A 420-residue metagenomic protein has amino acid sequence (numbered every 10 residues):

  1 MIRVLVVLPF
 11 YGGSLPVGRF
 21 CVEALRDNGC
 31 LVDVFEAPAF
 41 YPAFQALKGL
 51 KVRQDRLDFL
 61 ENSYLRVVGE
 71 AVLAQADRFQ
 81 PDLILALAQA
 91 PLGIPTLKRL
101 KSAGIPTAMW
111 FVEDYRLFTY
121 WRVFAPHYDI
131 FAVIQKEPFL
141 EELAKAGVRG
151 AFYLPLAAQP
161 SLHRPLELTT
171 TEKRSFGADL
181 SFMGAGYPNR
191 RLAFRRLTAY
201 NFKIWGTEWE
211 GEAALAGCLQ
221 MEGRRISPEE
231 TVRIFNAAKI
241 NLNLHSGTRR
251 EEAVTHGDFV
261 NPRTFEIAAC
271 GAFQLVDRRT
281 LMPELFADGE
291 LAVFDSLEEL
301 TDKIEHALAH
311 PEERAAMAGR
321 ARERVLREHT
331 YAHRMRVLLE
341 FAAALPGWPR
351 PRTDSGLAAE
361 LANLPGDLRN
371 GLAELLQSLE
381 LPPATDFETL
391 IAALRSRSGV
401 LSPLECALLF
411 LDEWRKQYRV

Functional and structural regions predicted by a protein language model:
M1-R56, A88, I130, I134-F273 (+4 more regions): Nucleotide-sugar donor-binding catalytic core of glycosyltransferases
L5, L73-P91, F182: Short N-terminal targeting/anchoring amphipathic segment
V52-Q75: Glycine-rich, highly charged phosphate/nucleotide-binding loops
A86-R99, R190: An aromatic- and histidine-rich active-site surface loop
L100-D114: Active-site proximal beta-strand in glycosyltransferases
Y120-I134: A conserved, positively charged/aromatic
L291-L297, A307-P311: Conserved acidic donor-binding segment of nucleotide-sugar-dependent glycosyltransferases
E312-V420: C-terminal amphipathic helix plus adjacent low-complexity, charged tail appended to glycosyltransferase catalytic
